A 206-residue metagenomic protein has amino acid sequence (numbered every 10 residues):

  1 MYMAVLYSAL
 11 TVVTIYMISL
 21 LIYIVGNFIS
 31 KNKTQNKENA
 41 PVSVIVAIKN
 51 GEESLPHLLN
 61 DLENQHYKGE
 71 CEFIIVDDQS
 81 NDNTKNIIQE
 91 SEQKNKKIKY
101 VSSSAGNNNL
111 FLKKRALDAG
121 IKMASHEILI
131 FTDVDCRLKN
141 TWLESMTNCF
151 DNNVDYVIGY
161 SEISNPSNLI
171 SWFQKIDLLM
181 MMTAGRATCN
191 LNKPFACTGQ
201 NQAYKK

Functional and structural regions predicted by a protein language model:
M1-E38: N-terminal membrane-anchoring/stem segments of glycan-assembly enzymes
F28-S30, G51-N64: Short, well-formed alpha-helical segments that are part of the catalytic scaffolds of diverse glycosyltransferases
A40-S43, E72: Cell-envelope/extracellular polymer assembly enzymes that use nucleotide-activated donors
L59-G106: Acidic donor-binding segment of Leloir-type glycosyltransferases
D78, T132-V134: Active-site acidic Asp-centered loop
N83, V134-C149: Acidic donor-binding/catalytic loop of UDP-sugar-dependent glycosyltransferases, especially processive GT2
V101-A116, G120, M146-K206: Long helical/loop segments within the catalytic core of UDP-sugar-dependent glycosyltransferases, especially the large
L129: Short aromatic/hydrophobic "clamp" motif used to bind/position activated sugar donors
